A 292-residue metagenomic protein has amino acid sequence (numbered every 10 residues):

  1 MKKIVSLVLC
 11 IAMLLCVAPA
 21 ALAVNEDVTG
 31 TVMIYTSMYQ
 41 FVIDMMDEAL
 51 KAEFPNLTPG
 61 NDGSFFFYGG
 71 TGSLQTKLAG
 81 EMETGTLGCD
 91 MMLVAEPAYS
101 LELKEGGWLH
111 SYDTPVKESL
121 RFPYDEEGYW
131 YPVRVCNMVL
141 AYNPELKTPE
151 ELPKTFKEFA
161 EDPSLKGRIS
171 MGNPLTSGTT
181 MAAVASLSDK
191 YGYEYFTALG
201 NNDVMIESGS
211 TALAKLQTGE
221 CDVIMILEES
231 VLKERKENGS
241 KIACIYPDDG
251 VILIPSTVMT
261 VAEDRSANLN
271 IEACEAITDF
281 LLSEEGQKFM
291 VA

Functional and structural regions predicted by a protein language model:
V24-L101: Early extracytoplasmic/lumenal segment of secretory-pathway proteins
Y35-M38, E126-V133, Y142-E145, P149-E151 (+2 more regions): Short beta-strand->loop
L87-M92, H110-A141, R168-M171: A structural signal for short loop-to-beta-strand junctions that line the ligand-binding cleft of periplasmic/secreted
L103-S111, F122-G128, K233-Y246: Ligand-binding "clamshell"
S119-F122, C136, T197-L199, I206 (+1 more regions): Periplasmic-binding protein-like
V139-L146, A185, I254-N270, F289-M290: A bilobed periplasmic-binding-protein/Venus flytrap-type ligand-binding module shared by bacterial periplasmic
S164-G172, F280-A292: Periplasmic-binding protein-like
T180, V184-Y246: Ligand-binding pocket segment of bilobal, Venus flytrap-like solute-binding proteins
